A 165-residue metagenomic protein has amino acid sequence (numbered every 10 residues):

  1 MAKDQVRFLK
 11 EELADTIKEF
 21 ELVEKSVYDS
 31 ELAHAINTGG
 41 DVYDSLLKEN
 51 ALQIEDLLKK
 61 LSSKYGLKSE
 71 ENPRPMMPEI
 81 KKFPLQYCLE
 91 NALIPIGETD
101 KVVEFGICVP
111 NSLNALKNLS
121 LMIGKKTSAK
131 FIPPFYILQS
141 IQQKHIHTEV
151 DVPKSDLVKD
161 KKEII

Functional and structural regions predicted by a protein language model:
M1-I165: N-terminal, intrinsically disordered, highly charged
